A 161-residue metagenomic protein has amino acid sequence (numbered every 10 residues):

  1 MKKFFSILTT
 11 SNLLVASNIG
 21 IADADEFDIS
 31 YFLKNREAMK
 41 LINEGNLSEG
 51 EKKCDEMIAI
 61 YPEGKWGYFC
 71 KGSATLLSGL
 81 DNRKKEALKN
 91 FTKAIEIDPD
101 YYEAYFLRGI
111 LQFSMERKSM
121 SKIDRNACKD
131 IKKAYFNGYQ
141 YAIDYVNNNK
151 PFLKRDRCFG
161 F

Functional and structural regions predicted by a protein language model:
S30-I60: Alpha-helical segment of the N-proximal tetratricopeptide repeat
E44-K52, G79-K93, E116-D130: Structural signature of tandem alpha-helical TPR/SEL1-like repeats, specifically the intra-repeat loop/turn
E56-M57, K93-A94, K133-A134: Canonical positions in the second alpha-helix
G64, Y101, Y139-Y141: Residue-level recognition of tetratricopeptide repeat
R125-F161: Terminal, low-structured helical/coil segments at or just beyond the last alpha-helical repeat
